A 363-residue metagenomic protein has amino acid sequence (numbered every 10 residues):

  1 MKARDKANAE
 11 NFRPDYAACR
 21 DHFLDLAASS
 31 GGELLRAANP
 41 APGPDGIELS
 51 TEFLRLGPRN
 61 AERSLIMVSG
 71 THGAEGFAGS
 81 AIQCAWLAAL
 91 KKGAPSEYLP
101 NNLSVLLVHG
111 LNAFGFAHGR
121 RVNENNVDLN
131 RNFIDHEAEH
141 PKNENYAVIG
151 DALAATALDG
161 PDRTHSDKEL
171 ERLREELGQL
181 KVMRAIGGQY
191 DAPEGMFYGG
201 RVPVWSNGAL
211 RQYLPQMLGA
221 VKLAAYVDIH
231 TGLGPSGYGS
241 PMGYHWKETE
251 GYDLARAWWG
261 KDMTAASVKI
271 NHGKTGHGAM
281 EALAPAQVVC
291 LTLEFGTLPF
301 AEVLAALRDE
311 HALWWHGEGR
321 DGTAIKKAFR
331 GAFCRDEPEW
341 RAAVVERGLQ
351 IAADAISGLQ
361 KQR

Functional and structural regions predicted by a protein language model:
M1-R363: Structured catalytic-domain cores with a bias toward divalent-metal coordination
